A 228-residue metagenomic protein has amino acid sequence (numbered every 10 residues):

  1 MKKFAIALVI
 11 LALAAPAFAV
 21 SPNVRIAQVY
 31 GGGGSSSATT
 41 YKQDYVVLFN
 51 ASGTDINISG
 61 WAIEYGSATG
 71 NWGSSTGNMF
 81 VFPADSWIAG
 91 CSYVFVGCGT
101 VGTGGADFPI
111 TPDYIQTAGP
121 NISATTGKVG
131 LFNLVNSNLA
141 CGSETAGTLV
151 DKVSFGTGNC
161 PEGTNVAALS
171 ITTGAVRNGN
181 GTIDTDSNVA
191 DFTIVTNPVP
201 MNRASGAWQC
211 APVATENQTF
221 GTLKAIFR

Functional and structural regions predicted by a protein language model:
M1-F4, R228: Positively charged n-region of N-terminal signal peptides that target proteins for export
I6-L11: Sec-dependent N-terminal signal peptides of Gram-negative exported proteins
A14-P16: N-terminal signal peptide c-region/cleavage motif recognized by signal peptidases
F18-G33, A211-R228: Boundary/junction segments of secreted and surface-exposed precursor proteins
F18-T172: Activation on beta-sandwich/Ig-like modules and their edge loops
I26, A175, D184: A residue-level signal for conserved active-site and pocket-lining positions in enzyme catalytic cores
N178-G181, T185, K224: Predominantly extracellular/luminal regions of secreted and cell-surface proteins, especially disulfide-bonded
T185-V213: A recurrent domain-boundary module in secreted/ectodomain proteins
